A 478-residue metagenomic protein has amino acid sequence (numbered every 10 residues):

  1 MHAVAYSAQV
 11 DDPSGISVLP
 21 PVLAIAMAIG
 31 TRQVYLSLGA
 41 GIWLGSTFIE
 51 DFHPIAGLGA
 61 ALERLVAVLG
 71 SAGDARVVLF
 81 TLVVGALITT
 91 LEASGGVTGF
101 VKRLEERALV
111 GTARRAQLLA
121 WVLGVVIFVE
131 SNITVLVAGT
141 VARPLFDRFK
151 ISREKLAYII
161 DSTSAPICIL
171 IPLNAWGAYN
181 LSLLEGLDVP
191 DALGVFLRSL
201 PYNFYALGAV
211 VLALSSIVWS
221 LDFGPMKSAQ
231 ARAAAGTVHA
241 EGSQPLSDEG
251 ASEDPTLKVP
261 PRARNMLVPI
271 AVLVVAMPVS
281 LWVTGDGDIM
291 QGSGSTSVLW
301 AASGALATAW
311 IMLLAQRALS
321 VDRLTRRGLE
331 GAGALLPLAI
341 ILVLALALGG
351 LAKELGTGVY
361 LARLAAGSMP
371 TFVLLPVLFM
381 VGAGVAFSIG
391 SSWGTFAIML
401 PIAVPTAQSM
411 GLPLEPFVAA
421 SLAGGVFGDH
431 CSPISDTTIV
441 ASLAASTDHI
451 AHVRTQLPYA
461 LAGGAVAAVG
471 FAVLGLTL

Functional and structural regions predicted by a protein language model:
M1-T81, F204-A206, I217-V218, A234-A347 (+2 more regions): Hydrophobic transmembrane alpha-helices of multi-pass small-molecule transporters
A3-P13, E50-D51, E106-V110, R363-M369 (+2 more regions): Short, amphipathic, aromatic/basic-enriched membrane-interface segments that mark the entry/exit of transmembrane
S37-G45, V77, T81, G85 (+16 more regions): Alpha-helical transmembrane segments of multi-pass membrane proteins, especially transporters and channels
I55-A157, A318-S409: Membrane-embedded alpha-helical segments and adjacent helix-loop junctions characteristic of multi-pass solute
L104-V110, A120, R143-F149, R153-A157 (+2 more regions): Juxtamembrane inter-helical linkers in multi-pass membrane proteins
A113-I127, I151-W176, P190-V211, A229 (+2 more regions): Alpha-helical transmembrane segments of multi-pass membrane proteins
I167-D248, A423-L478: Juxtamembrane and boundary regions of transmembrane helices in multi-pass small-molecule transporters and channels
V404-P416, V473-L478: Helix-coil boundary and interhelical linker segments in multi-pass alpha-helical membrane proteins
